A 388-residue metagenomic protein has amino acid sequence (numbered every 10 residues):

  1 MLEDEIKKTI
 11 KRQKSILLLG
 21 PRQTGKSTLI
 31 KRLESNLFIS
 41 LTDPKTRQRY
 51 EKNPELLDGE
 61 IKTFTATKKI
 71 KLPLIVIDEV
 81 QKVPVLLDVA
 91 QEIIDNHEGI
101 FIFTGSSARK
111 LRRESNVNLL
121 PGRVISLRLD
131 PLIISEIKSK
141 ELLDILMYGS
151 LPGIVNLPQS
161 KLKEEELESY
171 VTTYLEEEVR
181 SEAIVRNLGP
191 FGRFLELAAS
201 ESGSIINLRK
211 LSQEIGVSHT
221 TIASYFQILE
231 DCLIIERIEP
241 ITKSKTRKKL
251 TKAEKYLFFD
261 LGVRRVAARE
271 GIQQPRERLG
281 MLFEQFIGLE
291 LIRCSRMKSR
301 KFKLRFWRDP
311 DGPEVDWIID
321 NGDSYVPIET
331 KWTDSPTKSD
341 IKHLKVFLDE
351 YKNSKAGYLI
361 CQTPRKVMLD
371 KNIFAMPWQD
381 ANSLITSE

Functional and structural regions predicted by a protein language model:
M1-I10: Pre-Walker A adenine-sensing motif
L18: Hydrophobic anchor at the beta1->P-loop junction of P-loop NTPases
K26-S27: Conserved lysine of the Walker
I39-K71: Short glycine-rich substrate-engagement loop in P-loop NTPases that contacts/grips substrate
V76, I100-S106: Structural recognition of the conserved hydrophobic beta-strand(s) that form the central parallel beta-sheet of P-loop
R109-V124, E141: Short regulatory helix/loop adjacent to the ATP-binding pocket of P-loop NTPases
K163-Y325: Accessory nucleic acid-recognition modules appended to NTPase machines
T363-E388: Domain-level recognition of nuclease-like catalytic cores that cleave nucleotide substrates
